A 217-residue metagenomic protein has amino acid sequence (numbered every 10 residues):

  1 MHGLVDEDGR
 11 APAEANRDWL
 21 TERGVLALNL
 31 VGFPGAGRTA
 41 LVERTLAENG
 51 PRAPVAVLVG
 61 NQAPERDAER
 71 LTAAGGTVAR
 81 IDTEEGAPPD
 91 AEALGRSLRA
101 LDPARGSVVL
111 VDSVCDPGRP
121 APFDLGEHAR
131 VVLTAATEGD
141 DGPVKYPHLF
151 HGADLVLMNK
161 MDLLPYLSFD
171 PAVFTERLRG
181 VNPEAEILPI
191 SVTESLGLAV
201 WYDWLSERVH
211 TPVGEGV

Functional and structural regions predicted by a protein language model:
M1-D18, E22-V31, A36, T45-H128 (+3 more regions): Nucleotide-state-sensitive switch-loop elements of NTP-binding domains
G32-P34, L58-Q62, V114, A135-T137 (+2 more regions): G-domain G4 guanine-recognition motif of GTPases
L41: Hydrophobic positions on the alpha1 helix immediately C-terminal to the Walker A/P-loop
T83-G86, G106-V109, A136-D140, M158-M161 (+2 more regions): Short, surface-exposed, polar/charged, turn-prone segments marking secondary-structure boundaries
R119-H128, L133-E184: Conserved C-terminal guanine-recognition region of P-loop GTPase G domains, centered on the G4
L163-V217: Canonical P-loop GTPase G-domain recognition
